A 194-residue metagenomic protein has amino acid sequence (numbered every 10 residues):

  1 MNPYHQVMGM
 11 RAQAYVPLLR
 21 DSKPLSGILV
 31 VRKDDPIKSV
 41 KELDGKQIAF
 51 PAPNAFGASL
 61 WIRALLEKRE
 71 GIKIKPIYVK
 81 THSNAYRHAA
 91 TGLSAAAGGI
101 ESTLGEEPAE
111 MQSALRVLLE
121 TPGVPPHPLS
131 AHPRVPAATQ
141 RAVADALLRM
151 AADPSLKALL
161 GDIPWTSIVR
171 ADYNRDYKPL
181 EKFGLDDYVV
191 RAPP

Functional and structural regions predicted by a protein language model:
M1-A12, K68, H88-L115: A ligand-binding cleft/hinge motif common to bilobed small-molecule-binding domains
M1-D35, R116: Short, glycine-/small- and polar/acidic-enriched structural segments that line small-molecule recognition paths
N2-P3, K75-R87, G123-P125: Short helix-initiation/N-cap motifs at beta->coil->alpha
L19-R20, G57-Y78, G105-Q112, K182 (+1 more regions): Ligand-binding cleft/hinge of the Venus flytrap
S22-V30, P51-I62: Extracytoplasmic ligand-binding site segments that recognize negatively charged/polar headgroups
V31-I48: Flexible hinge/capping segments at coil-to-helix
L43, A89-A90, V143: Hydrophobic residues within well-ordered alpha-helices
V124, S130-P194: An extracytoplasmic/periplasmic, membrane-proximal ligand-sensing/linker region
